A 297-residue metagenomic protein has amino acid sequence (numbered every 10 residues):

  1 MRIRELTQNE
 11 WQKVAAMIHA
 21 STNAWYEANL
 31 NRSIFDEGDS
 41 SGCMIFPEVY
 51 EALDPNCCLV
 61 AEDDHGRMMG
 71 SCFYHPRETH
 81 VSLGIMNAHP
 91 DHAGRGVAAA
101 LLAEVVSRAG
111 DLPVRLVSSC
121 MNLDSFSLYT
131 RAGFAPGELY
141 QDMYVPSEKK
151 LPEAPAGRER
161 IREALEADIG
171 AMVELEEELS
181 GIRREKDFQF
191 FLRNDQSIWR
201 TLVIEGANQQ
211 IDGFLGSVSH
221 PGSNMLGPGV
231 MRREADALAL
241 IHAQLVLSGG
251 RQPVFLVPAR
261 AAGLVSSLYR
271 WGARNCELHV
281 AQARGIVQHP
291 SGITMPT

Functional and structural regions predicted by a protein language model:
R2-A16, E159-A171: A short beta-loop-alpha structural element at the N-terminal edge of CoA-dependent acyl/N-acetyltransferase catalytic
A16-M68, S180-T201, G206: Active-site rim helix/loop that mediates acceptor-substrate recognition in acyltransferases
C58-V60, G66-H75, S82-N87, V203 (+2 more regions): Conserved beta-strand in the GNAT
H75, H89-D91, S119, R232 (+1 more regions): Residue-level recognition of the GNAT/N-acetyltransferase active site
V81-G84, R108-N122, G249-A259, H279: Conserved GNAT acetyl-CoA-binding A-motif
I85-S107, F126-S127, R131, R233-V246 (+1 more regions): Conserved acetyl-CoA-binding loop-helix of GNAT-fold acetyltransferases
R115-S118, A135-K149, N275-V287: Conserved catalytic-core motifs of GNAT/GCN5-like acyltransferases
R131-M225, A235: Amide-forming acyltransferase catalytic core, primarily the GNAT-like/NAT-type and related acyltransferase folds
